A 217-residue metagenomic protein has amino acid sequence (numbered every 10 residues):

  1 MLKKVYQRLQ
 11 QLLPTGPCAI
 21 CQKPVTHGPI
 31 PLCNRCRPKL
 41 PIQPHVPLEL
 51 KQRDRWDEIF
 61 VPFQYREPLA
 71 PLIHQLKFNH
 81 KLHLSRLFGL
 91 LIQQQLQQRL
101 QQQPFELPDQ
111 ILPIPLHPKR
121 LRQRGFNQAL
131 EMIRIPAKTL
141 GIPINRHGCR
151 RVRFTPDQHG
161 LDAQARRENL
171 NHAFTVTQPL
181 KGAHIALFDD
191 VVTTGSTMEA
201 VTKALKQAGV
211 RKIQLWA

Functional and structural regions predicted by a protein language model:
M1-F188, T193-A217: Glycine-rich phosphate/pyrophosphate-handling loop used in enzymes and phosphotransfer proteins
